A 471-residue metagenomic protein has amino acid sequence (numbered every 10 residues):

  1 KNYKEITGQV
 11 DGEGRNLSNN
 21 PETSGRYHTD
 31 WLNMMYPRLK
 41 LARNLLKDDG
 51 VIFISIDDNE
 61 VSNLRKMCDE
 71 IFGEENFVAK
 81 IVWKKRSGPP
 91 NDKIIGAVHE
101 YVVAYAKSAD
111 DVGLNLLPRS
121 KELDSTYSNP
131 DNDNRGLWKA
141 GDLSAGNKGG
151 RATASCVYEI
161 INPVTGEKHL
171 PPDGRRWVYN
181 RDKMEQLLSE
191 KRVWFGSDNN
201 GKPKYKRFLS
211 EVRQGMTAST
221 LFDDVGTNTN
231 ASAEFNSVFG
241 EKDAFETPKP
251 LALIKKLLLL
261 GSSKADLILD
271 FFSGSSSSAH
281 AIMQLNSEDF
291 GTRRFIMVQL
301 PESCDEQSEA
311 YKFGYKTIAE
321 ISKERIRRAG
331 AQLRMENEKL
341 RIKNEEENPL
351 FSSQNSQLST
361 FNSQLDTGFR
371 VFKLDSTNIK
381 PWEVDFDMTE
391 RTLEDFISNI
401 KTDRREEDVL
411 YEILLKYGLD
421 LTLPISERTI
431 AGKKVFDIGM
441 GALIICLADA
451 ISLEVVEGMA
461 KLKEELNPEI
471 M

Functional and structural regions predicted by a protein language model:
K1-L267, D289, L300-S308: Class I S-adenosyl-L-methionine
G8, G12-D30, N76-A79, P89-P90 (+5 more regions): Cysteine-dependent PTP/DSP-like catalytic domain, specifically the C-terminal lobe
N33, S62, K66, T220 (+7 more regions): Feature representing long, continuous alpha-helical segments
F53-D57, A106, F271-G274, L285 (+3 more regions): Generic beta-strand/beta-sheet core signal
D266-L285, L414: A phosphate-binding catalytic loop at a beta-strand-loop-alpha-helix junction that coordinates phosphoryl groups
Y411, K416, D420, D437-M471: Long, compositionally biased intrinsically disordered regions
G418-V435: Conserved helicase/translocase motor-coupling segment
